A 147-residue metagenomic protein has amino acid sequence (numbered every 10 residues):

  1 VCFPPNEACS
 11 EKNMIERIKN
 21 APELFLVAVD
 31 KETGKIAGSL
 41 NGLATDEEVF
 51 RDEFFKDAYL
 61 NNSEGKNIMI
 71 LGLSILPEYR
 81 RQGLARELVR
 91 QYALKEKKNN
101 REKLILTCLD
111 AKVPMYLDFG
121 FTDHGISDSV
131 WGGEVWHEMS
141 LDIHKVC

Functional and structural regions predicted by a protein language model:
P4-E32, S39-F50, F54-L60: Active-site rim helix/loop that mediates acceptor-substrate recognition in acyltransferases
L24, E102, T122: Short acidic/polar active-site loop segments enriched in Thr and Asp
K35-S74, R80, V130-V135: Conserved acyl-donor/pantetheine-binding loop and adjacent beta-alpha core of acyl/acetyltransferases and related
I75, R81-L94: Conserved acetyl-CoA-binding loop-helix of GNAT-fold acetyltransferases
V89, K95-L109: Conserved GNAT acetyl-CoA-binding A-motif
E102, L109-D110, G125-C147: C-terminal "cap" of GNAT-fold acetyltransferases
L117-S127: Conserved acetyl-CoA-binding loop of GNAT-fold acetyltransferases
